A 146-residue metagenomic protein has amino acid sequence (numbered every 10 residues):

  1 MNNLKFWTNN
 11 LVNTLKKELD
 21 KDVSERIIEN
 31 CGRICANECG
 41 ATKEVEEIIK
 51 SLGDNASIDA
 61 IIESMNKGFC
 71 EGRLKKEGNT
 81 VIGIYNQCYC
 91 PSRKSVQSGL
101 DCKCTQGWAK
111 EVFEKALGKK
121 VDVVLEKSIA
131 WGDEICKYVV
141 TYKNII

Functional and structural regions predicted by a protein language model:
M1-K103, V121-I129, D133, Y142-I146: N-terminal accessory segment detector
C102-G118: Active-site helix/loop of acyl-thioester processing domains in fatty-acid/polyketide metabolism, spanning hotdog-fold
C136: Change "...and in nucleic-acid phosphodiester-cleaving endonucleases..." to "...and in nucleic-acid processing enzymes
